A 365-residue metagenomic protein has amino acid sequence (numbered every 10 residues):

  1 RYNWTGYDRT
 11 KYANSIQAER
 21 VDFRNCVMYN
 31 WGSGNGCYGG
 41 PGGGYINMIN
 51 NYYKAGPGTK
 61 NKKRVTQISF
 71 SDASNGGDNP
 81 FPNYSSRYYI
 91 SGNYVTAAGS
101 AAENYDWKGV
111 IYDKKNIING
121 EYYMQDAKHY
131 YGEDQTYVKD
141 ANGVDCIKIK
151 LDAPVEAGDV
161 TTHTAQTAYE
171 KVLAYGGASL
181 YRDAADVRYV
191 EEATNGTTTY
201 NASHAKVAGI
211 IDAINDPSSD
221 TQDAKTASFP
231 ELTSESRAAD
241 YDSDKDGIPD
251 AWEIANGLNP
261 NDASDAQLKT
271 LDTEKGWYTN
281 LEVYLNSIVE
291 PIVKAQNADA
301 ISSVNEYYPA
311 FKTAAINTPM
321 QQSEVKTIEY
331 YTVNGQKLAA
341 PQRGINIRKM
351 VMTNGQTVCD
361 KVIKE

Functional and structural regions predicted by a protein language model:
R1-D152: Glycine- and acidic/polar-rich repeat regions and solenoidal domains
T5, M28, S33, Y53 (+6 more regions): Disulfide-stabilized cysteine-rich extracellular repeat microdomains
I16, P41, N83, D240-Y241 (+4 more regions): Generic structural signal for beta-strand residues in well-ordered domains
T59-N61, L258-S264, A339-I347: Short amphipathic alpha-helical segments with coiled-coil-like heptad repeat character
N104-E235: Extracellular/surface-exposed low-complexity segments
A224-K312: Extracellular calcium-associated, cysteine-rich motifs in secreted modular proteins
T313-E365: C-terminal outer-membrane/trafficking sorting elements
